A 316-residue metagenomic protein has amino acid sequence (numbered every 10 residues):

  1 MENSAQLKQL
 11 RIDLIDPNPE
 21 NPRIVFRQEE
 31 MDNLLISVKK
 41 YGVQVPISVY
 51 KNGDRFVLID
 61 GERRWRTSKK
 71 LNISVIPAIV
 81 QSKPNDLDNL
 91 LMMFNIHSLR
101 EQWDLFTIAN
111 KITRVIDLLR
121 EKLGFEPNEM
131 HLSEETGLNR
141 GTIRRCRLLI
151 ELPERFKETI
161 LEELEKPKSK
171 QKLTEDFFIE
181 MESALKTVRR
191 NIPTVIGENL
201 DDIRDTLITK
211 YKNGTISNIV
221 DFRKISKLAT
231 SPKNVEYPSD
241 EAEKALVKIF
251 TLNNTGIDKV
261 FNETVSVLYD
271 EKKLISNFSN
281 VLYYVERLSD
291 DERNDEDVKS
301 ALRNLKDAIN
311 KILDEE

Functional and structural regions predicted by a protein language model:
M1-V80: Short, charged/polar connector segments at secondary-structure boundaries
E30, R64, D104, I108 (+2 more regions): Helical mechanochemical/support elements of P-loop NTPase systems and associated helical scaffolds
G42, I47, I116-R120, S289: Structural motif corresponding to the C-terminal cap of alpha-helices
L58-D60, D88-M92, E154-F156: Short secondary-structure transition/capping segments
R66-K69, I73-I150: Amphipathic, charge-rich alpha-helical segments that serve as recognition/docking helices
R140-N262: Amphipathic alpha-helical extensions and coiled-coil-like segments
T255-Y269, K273-V281, L288: Acidic, serine/threonine- and proline-rich intrinsically disordered low-complexity regions
I275-E316: Charge-dense, extended regions
